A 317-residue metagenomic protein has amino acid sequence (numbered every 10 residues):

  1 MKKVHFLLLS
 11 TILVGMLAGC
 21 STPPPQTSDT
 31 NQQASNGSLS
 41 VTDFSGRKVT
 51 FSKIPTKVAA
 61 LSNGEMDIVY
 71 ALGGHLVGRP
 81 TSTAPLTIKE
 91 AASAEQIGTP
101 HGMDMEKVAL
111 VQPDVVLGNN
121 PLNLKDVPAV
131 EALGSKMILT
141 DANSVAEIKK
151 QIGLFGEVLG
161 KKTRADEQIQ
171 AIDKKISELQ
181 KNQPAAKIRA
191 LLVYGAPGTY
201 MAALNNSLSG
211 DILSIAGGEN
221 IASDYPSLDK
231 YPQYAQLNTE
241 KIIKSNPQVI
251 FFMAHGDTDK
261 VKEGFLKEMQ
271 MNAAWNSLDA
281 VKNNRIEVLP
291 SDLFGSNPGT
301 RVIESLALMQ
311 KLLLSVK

Functional and structural regions predicted by a protein language model:
K2-L8, A18-G64, T163-V193, L308-K317: Bacterial Sec-exported substrate-binding components of ABC uptake systems
D43-G46, E95-E106, S227-T239: Short helix-initiation/N-cap motifs at beta->coil->alpha
A60-V111, V115, N120, I221: A short, structured surface patch at a secondary-structure boundary
T83-P85, A202-Q233: Alpha-helical, coiled-coil/dimerization segments enriched in small aliphatic residues
T87-E90, L122-L154, V158, E287: Flexible loop/hinge segments that line or gate small-molecule binding clefts
I97, M105-G118, S135, N238-F252: Proline-aspartate-enriched helix->loop->beta-strand connector
K125, D141-L154, R189-I212, T258-K260: Extracytoplasmic ligand-binding site segments that recognize negatively charged/polar headgroups
E157, D166, V249-K317: Structured C-terminal subdomain patch of bacterial secreted/periplasmic proteins
